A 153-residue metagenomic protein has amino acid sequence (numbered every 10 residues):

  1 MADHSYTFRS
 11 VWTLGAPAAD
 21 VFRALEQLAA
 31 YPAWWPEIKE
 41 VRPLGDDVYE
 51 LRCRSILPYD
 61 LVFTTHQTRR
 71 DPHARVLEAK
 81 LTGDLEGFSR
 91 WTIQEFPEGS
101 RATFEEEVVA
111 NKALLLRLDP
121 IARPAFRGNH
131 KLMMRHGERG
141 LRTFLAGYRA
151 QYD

Functional and structural regions predicted by a protein language model:
M1-V48: Hydrophobic ligand-binding cavity/cleft-lining segments
L14, S55, E106-V108: Hydrophobic beta-strand positions in extracellular immunoglobulin-like domains
A16-A18, D71-P72, F96-E98: Short loop segments at secondary-structure junctions
P17-R23, N129, M133, G137: Short amphipathic alpha-helical segments
P32, R42-F88, R101, R135-D153: Glycine-rich portal/gate segments that line the openings of hydrophobic small-molecule binding cavities
L81-R135, Y152: Beta-strand/loop substructures that line and gate deep hydrophobic ligand-binding cavities in soluble
